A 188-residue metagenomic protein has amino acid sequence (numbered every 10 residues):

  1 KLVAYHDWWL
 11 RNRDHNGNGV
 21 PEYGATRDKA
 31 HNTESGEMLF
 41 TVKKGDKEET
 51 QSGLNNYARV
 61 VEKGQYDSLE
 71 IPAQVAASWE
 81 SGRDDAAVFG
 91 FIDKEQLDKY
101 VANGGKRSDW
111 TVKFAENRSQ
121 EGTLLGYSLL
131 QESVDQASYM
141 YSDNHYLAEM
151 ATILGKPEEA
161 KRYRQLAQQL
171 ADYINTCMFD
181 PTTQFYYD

Functional and structural regions predicted by a protein language model:
L2-V134, D180-P181: Active-site acid/base region of carbohydrate-active enzymes
H6-L39, S138-D188: Catalytic cores of carbohydrate-active enzymes
